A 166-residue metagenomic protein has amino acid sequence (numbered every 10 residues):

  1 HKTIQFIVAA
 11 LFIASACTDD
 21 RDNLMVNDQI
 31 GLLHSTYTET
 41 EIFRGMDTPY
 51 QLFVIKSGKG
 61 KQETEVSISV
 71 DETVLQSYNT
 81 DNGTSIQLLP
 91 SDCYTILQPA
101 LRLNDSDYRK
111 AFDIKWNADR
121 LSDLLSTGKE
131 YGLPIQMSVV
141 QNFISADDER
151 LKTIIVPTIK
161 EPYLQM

Functional and structural regions predicted by a protein language model:
H1-A9: Sec-dependent signal peptide recognition, specifically the positively charged N-region followed immediately by
I13-A16: C-terminal motif of bacterial Sec signal peptides marking the signal peptidase cleavage site
T18-L103, D107-A111, R120-M166: Acidic/polar, low-complexity intrinsically disordered N-terminal segments immediately downstream of a Sec signal
W116-A118: Localized edge beta-strand/strand-to-loop motifs within extracellular or lumenal beta-rich domains
